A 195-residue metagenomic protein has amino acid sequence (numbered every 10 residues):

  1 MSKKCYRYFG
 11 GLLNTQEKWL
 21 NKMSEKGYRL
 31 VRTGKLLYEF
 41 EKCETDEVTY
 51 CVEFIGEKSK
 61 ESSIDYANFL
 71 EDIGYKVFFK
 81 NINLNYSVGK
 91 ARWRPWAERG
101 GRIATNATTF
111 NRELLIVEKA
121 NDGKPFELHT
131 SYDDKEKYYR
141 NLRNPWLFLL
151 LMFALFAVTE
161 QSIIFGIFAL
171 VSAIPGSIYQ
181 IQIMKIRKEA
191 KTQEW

Functional and structural regions predicted by a protein language model:
M1-W195: Terminus-proximal functional modules
